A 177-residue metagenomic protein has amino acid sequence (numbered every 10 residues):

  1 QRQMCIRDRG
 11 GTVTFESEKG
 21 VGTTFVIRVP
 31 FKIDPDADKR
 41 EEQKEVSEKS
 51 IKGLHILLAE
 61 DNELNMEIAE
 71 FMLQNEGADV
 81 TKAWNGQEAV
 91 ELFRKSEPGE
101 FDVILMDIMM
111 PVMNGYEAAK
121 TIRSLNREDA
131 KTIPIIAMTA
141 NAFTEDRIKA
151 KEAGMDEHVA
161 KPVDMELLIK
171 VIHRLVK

Functional and structural regions predicted by a protein language model:
Q3, R7-K177: C-terminal compact regulatory domains
